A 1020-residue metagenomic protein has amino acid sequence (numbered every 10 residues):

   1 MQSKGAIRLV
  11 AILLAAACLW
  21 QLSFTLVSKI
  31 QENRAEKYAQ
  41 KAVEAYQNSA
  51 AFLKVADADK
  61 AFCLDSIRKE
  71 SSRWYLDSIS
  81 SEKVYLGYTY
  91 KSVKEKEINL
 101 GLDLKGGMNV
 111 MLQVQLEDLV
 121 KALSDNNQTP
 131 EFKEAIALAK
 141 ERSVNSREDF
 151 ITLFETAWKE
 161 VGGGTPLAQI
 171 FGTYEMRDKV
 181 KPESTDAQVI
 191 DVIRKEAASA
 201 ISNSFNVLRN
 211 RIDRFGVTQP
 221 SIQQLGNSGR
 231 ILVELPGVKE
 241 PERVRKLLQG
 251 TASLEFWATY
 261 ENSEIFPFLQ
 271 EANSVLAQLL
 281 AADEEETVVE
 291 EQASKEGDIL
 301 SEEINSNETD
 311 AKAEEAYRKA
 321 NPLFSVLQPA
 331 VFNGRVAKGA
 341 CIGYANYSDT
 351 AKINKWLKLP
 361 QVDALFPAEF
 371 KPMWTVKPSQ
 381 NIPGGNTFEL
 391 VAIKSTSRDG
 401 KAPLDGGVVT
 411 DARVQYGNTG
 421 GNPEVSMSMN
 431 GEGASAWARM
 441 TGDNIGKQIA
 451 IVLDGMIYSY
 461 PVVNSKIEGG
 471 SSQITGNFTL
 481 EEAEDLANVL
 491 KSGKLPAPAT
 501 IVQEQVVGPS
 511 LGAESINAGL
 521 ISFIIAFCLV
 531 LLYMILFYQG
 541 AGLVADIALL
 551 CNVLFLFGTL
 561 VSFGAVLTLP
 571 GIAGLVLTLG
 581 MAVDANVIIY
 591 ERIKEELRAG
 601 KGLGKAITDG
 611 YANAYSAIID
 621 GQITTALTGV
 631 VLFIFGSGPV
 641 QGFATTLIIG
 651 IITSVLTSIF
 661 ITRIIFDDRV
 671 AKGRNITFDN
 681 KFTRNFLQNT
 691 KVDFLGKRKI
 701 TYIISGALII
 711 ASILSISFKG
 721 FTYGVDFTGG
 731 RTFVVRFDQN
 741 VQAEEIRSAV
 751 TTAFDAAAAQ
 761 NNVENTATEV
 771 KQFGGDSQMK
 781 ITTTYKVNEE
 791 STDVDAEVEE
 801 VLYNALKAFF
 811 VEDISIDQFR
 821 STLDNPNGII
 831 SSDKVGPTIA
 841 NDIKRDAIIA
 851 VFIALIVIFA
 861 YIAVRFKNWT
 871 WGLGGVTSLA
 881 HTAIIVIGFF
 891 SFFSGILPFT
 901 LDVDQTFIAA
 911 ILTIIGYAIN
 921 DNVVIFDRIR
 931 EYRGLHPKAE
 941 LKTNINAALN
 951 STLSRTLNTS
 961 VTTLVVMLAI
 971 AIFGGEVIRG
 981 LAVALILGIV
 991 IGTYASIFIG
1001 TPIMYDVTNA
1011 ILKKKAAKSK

Functional and structural regions predicted by a protein language model:
Q2, R8, I12, C551 (+5 more regions): Hydrophobic alpha-helical transmembrane segments of membrane transport and translocation systems, primarily multi-pass
Q2-K4, V425-S426, N430-I445, I449-A450 (+4 more regions): Interfacial segments of transmembrane alpha-helices in multi-pass membrane proteins
I12-A15, L543-G564, L575-A582, F643-S658 (+3 more regions): Small-residue-enriched core segments of transmembrane alpha-helices in multipass membrane transport and channel
A15-S49, Y90-L102, Q113-L123, Q688-Q739: Transmembrane helices with small-residue packing motifs
L19, S23, V27-Q31, E44-V462 (+3 more regions): Non-transmembrane, solvent-exposed regions of membrane trafficking/translocation machinery
L208, S510-V530, L549-L550, M581 (+12 more regions): Pore- and gate-forming transmembrane helices of large, multi-pass membrane proteins
E234, G469-Q473, E481-I525, L529 (+4 more regions): Juxtamembrane "pre-transmembrane" interface segments
G580-T624, D667-N675, S891, L897-T959 (+1 more regions): Cytosolic juxtamembrane regions of multi-pass inner-membrane proteins
